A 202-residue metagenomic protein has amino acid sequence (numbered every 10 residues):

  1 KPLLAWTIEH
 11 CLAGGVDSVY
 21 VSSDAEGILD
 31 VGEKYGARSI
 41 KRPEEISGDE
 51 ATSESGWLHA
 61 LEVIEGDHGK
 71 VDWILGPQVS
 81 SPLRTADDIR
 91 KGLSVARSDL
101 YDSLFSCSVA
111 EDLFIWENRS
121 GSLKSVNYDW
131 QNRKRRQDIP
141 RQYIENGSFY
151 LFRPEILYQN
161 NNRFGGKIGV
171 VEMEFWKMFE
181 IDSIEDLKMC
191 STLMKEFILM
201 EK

Functional and structural regions predicted by a protein language model:
K1-S22: N-terminal glycine-rich phosphate-binding loop and ensuing alpha1 helix
L12, Y20, E26-L75, R84-K91: Short phosphate-binding loop-to-helix
G15-Y20, D102, W176-M178: Short active-site oxyanion
V21-S23, L151, I181: Short beta-strand scaffold positions
E44, Q78, S108-V109: Histidine-centered beta-alpha loop that forms part of the nucleotide-sugar donor binding/catalytic region in diverse
S55, W73, P82-K167, E172-E174: Conserved core of the sugar-phosphate nucleotidyltransferase
V170-E172, K177-K202: Hydrophobic helical membrane-anchoring modules
